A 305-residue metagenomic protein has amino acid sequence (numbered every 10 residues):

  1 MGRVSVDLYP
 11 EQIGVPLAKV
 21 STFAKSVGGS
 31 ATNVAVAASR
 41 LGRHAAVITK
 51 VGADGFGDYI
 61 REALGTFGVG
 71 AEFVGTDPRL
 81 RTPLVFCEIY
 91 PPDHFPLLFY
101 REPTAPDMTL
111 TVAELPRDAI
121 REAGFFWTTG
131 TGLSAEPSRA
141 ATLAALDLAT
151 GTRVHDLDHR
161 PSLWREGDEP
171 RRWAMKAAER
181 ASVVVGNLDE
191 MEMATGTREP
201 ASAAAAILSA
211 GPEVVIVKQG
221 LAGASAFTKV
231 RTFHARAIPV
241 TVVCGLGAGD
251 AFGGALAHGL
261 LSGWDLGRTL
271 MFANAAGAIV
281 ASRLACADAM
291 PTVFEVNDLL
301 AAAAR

Functional and structural regions predicted by a protein language model:
M1-G70, T241-V243: Glycine-rich phosphate/adenosyl-contacting loop at the front of the ribokinase-like
V36, L84-E88, G223-A226: Short beta-strand scaffold segments in enzyme catalytic cores
A38, N187, G249: Short, conserved phosphate/pyrophosphate- and ester-handling motifs at nucleotide-, phospho-/glycolipid
H44-T128, N297-R305: Conserved N-terminal subdomain of the carbohydrate kinase-like
A45-V47, R153, V215: Hydrophobic/aromatic residues located in beta-strands of well-ordered beta-sheets within soluble catalytic
F125-A206, A222-A224: Conserved beta-alpha-beta core of the PfkB/ribokinase-like small-molecule kinase fold
G196-R305: Conserved phosphate-binding/catalytic region of the ribokinase-like
